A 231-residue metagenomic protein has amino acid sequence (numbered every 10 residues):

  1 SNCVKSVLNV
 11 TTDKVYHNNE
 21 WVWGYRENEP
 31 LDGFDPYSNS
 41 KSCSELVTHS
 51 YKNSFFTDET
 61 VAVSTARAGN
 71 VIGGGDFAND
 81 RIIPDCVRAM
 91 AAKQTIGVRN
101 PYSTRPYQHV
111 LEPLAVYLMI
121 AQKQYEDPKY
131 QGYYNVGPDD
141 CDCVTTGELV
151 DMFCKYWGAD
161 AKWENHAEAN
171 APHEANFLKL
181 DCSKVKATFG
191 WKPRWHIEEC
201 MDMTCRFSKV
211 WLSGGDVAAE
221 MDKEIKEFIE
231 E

Functional and structural regions predicted by a protein language model:
N2-S6, V10, K14-V71, D76-A78: Catalytic helix-loop patch of NAD(P)-dependent Rossmann-fold dehydrogenases
N28, S54-V63, C86-V98, E126-D127 (+1 more regions): A short C-terminal helix-loop "cap" of Rossmann-like NAD(P)-dependent dehydrogenase/epimerase domains
F34-Y37, A68-D80, N100-E112, P138-D142: Glycine-rich "substrate-gating" loop/helix at the edge of Rossmann-like oxidoreductase active sites
P84-I96, Y107-Y134, K155: Alpha-helical substrate-binding/gating segment
V110, G132-Y133, N170-K192, S213: Conserved C-terminal active-site "lid" loop/helix of NAD(P)H-dependent oxidoreductases that clamps the redox cofactor
P113-Y117, V136, T146-L149, V185 (+1 more regions): Non-catalytic, hydrophobic alpha-helical segments
Q131-Y134, G147-V150, G158-F177, A218-E227: C-terminal "lid/loop" region of Rossmann-like NAD(P)-dependent oxidoreductases
I197-E231: Amphipathic terminal alpha-helices
